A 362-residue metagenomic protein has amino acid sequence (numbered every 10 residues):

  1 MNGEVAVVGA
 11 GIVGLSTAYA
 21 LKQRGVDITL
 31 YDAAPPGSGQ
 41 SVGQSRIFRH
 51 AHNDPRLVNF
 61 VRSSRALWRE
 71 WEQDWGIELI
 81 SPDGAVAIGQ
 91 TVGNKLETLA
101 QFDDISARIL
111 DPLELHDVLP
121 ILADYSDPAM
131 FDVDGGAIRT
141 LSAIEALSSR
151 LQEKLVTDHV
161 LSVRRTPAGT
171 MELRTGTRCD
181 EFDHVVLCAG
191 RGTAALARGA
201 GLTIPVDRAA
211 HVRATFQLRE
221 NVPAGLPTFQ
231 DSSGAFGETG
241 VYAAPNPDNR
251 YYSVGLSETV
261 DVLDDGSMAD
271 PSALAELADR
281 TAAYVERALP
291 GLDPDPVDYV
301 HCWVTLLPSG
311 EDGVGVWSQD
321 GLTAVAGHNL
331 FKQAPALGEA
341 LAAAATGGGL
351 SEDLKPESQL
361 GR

Functional and structural regions predicted by a protein language model:
G3-T29: N-terminal Rossmann-like FAD-binding beta1-loop-alpha1 element of flavoenzymes
A6-V8, D180-G192, G338: Short hydrophobic core segments
Y19-A20, E78-I80, R191-D320: Active-site substrate-recognition segment that forms the wall of the catalytic cavity or substrate channel
Q23-S41: Glycine-rich FAD pyrophosphate-binding loop
S45-I121, D127, G240-V241: Dinucleotide-binding Rossmann-like beta1-alpha1 core, especially the glycine-rich loop that anchors the ADP
I77-A87, S106-R150, K154-T157, D320-A326: Helix-loop-beta segment of a Rossmann-like dinucleotide-binding subdomain
V156-M171: A conserved short coil-to-beta-strand element within the FAD-binding core of flavoproteins
L289-R362: C-terminal catalytic lobe of FAD-dependent flavoproteins
